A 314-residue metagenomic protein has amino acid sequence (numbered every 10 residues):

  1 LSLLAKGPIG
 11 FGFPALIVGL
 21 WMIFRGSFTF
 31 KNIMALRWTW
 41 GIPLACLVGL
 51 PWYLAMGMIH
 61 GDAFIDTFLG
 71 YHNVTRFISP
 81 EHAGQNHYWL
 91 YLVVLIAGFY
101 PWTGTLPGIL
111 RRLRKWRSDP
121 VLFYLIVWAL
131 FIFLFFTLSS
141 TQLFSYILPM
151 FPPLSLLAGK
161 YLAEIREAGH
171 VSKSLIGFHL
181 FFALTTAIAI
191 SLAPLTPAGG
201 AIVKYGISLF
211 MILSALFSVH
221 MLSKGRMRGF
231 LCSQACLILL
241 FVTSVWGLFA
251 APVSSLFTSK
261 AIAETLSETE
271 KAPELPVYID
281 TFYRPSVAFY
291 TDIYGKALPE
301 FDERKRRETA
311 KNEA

Functional and structural regions predicted by a protein language model:
L1-W21, S140-Y146: Transmembrane helices and adjacent periplasmic/lumenal helix-loop junctions of polyprenol-phosphate-dependent
F11-C46, G108-S118: Perimembrane helix-loop-helix junctions
F13, I17, L44, V48-W52 (+4 more regions): Alpha-helical transmembrane segments of multipass membrane proteins
I17-F24, D62-R76: Peri-membrane helix termini and adjoining interfacial loops of integral membrane proteins
W40-D66, L138: Membrane-lumen/periplasm interface segments of specific transmembrane helices in polyprenyl phosphate-linked
L69-Y91, S191-P194: Juxtamembrane membrane-water interface segments that cap and precede transmembrane helices
F77, I109-A314: Membrane-embedded architecture of ER/inner-membrane glycosylation machinery
G84-T103, F144, P197-Y205: Membrane-interface anchor segments at the N-terminal boundary of transmembrane helices in multi-pass membrane enzymes
